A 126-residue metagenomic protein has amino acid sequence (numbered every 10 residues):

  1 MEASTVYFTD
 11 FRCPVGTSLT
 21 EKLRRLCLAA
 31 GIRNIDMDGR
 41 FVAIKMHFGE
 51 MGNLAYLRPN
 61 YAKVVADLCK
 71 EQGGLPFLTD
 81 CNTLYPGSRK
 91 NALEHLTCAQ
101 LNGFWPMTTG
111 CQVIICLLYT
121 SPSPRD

Functional and structural regions predicted by a protein language model:
S4, F8-P14, A30, M51-P59: Metallocofactor- and cofactor-centric catalytic cores in central/energy metabolism, strongly enriched
V15-N34: An N-terminal, well-structured beta->alpha segment
I35-K45: N-terminal glycine-rich anion-binding loops that anchor highly charged ligand groups
L57-Q72: Histidine-anchored nucleotide/phosphate-binding helix
L75-D80: Short internal beta-strands
S88-Q100: Metal-dependent catalytic neighborhoods of phosphoester/phosphodiester hydrolases
T97-L117: A glycine-rich helix N-cap at a beta->alpha junction
Y119-D126: Conserved small/polar residues in nucleotide/adenosyl-binding loops
